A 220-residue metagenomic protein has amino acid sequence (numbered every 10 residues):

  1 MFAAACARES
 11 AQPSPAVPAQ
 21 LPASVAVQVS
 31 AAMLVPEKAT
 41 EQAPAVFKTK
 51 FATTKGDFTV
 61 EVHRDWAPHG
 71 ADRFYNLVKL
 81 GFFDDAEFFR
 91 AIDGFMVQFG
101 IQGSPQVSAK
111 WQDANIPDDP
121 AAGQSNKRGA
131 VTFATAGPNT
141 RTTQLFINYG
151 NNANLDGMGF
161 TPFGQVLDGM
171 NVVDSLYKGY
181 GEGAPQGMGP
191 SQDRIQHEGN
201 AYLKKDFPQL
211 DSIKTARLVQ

Functional and structural regions predicted by a protein language model:
M1-A4: Sec-dependent bacterial lipoprotein signal peptides
C6-Q220: Cyclophilin-like peptidyl-prolyl cis-trans isomerases
